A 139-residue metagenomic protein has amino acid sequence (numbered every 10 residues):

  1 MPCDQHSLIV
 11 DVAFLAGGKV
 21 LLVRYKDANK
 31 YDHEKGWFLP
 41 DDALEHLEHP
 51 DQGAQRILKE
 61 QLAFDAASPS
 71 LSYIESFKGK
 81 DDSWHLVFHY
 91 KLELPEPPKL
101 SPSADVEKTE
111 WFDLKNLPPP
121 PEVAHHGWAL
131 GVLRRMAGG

Functional and structural regions predicted by a protein language model:
M1-L22, A43, I74, K91: Conserved N-terminal beta-strand and adjoining loop/helix that marks the start of the Nudix/MutT-like hydrolase domain
D4-H6, K80-L86, S103-V106: A generic structural micro-feature
S7-I9, L15, E34, L39 (+2 more regions): Short connector loops at helix/strand junctions that flank enzyme active sites, especially segments positioning acidic
A16, E75-K99, V132: Active-site-adjacent beta-strand/loop module that shapes the phosphate/pyrophosphate-binding cleft
G17-K19, K26, E93-P98, L114-N116: Short loop segments at secondary-structure junctions
K19-E60: Conserved Nudix-box catalytic region and its N-terminal flanking loop in Nudix hydrolases and closely related
F64-Y73: A short coil-to-beta-strand element that immediately follows conserved catalytic motifs
L100-R134: NUDIX/MutT-family hydrolases
